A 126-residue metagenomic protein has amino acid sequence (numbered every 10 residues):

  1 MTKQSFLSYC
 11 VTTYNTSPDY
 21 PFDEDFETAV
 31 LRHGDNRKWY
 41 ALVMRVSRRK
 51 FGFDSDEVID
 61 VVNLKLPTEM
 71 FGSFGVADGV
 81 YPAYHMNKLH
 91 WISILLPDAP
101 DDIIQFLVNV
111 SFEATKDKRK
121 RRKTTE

Functional and structural regions predicted by a protein language model:
M1-E126: Charge-dense, helix-prone N-terminal extensions
